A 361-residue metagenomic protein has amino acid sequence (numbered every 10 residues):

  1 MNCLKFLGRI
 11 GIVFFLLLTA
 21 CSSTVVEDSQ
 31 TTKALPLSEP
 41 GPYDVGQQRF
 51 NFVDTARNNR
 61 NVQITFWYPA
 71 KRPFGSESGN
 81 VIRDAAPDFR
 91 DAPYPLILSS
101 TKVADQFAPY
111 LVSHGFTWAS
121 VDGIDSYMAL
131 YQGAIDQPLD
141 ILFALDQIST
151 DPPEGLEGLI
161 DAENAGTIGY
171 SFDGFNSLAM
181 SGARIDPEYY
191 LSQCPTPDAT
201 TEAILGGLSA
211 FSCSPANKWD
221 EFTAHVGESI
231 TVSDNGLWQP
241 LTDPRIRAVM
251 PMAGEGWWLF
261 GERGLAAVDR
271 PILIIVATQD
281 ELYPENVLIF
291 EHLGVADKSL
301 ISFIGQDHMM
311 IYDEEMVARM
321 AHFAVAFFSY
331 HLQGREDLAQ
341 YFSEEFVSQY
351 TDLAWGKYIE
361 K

Functional and structural regions predicted by a protein language model:
L18-A20: C-terminal motif of bacterial Sec signal peptides marking the signal peptidase cleavage site
V25-I97, V112-S113: Domain-level recognition of soluble alpha/beta enzyme cores, biased toward histidine phosphatases/phosphomutases
P87-S99, A104-M128: Short amphipathic alpha-helix adjacent to the substrate-entry channel of hydrolases
Y131-E163, T167, A179, Y189-I230 (+2 more regions): Alpha/beta-hydrolase active-site loop
G256-W258, T278-Y283, H308: Acidic catalytic loop of the alpha/beta-hydrolase fold
G264, R270, E281-E291: Short alpha-helix in the alpha/beta-hydrolase fold that links the catalytic acid
V268, I274-V276: Short beta-strand/loop motif that positions the catalytic acidic residue of the alpha/beta-hydrolase fold
V295-A296, G305-D307, Y312-K361: Alpha/beta-hydrolase-fold serine-hydrolase catalytic core, especially in secreted/extracellular enzymes
